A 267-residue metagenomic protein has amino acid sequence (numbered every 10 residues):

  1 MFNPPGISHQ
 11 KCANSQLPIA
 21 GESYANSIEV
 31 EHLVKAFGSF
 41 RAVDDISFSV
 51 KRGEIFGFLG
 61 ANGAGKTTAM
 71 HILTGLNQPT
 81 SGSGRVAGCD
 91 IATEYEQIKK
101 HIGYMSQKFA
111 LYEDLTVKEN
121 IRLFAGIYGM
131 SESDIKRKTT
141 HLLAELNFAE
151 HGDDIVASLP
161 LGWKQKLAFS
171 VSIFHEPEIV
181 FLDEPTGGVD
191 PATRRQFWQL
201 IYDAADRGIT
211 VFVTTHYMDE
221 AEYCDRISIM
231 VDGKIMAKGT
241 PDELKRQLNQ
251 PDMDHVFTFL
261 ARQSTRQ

Functional and structural regions predicted by a protein language model:
G82-D90, Q97-I98: Conserved ABC transporter NBD signature motif
R122, G126, S133-H151: Conserved ABC ATPase "signature" region
V180-E184: Catalytic Walker B motif of ABC-type/P-loop ATPase nucleotide-binding domains
K238-G239: ABC ATPase "signature
